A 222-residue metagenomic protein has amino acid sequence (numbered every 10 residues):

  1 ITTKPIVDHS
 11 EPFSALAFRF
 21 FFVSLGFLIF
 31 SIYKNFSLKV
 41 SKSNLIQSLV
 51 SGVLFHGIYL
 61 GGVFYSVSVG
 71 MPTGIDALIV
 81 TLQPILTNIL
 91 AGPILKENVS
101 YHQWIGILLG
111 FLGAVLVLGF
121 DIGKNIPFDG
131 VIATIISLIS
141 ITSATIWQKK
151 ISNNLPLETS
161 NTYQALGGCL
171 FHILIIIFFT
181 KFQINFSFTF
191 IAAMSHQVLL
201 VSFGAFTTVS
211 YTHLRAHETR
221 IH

Functional and structural regions predicted by a protein language model:
I1-A17, V23, K124-K150, A193: Glycine-/small-residue-enriched transmembrane alpha-helix faces in small-molecule transporters and effluxers
T3-H9, S68-V69, L118-P127, F179-A193: Membrane-interface helix termini and inter-helical loops of multi-pass transporters
H9, G70, K96-N98, N154: Helix-loop interface residues and adjacent transmembrane-helix termini in multi-pass membrane transporters, primarily
H9-I58, L86-T87, S140-A144, T162-T180 (+1 more regions): Transmembrane alpha-helices of multi-pass small-molecule transport proteins
F27, L90, V99-G119, L138 (+1 more regions): Hydrophobic transmembrane alpha-helices of multi-pass small-molecule transport proteins
L38-V63, D129-S137, N185-G204: Loop-to-transmembrane-helix transition segments
K42-N44, A77-V80, K96-L116, K124-V131 (+1 more regions): Loop-to-transmembrane alpha-helix entry segments
T212-I221: Conserved small/polar residues in nucleotide/adenosyl-binding loops
